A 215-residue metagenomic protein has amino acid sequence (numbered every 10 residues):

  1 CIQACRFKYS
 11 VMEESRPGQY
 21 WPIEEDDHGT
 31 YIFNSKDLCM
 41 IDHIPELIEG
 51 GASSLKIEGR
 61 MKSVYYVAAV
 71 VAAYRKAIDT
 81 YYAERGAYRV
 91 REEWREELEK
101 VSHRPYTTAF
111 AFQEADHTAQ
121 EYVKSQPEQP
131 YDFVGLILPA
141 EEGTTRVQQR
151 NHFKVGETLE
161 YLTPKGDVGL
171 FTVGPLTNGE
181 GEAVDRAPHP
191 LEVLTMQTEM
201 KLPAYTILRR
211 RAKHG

Functional and structural regions predicted by a protein language model:
C1-S54, M61-G135, R146-H214: Active-site pocket-lining/capping segments in soluble small-molecule metabolic enzymes
E142-G143: Charged, amphipathic alpha-helical segments
